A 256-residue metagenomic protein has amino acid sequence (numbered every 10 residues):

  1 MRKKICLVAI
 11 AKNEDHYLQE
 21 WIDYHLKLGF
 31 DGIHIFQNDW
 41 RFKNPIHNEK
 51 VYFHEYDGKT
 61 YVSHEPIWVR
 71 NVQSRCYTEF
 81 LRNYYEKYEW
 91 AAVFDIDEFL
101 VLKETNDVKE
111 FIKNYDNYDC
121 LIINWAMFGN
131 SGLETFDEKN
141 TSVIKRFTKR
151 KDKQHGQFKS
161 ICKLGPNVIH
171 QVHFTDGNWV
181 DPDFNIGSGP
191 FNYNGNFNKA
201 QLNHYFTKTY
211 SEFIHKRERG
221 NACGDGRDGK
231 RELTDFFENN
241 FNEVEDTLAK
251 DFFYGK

Functional and structural regions predicted by a protein language model:
M1-L26: N-proximal low-complexity "stem/linker" segments adjacent to membrane-targeting elements
C6-V8, I33-H34, Y52: A structural signal for isolated positions on well-ordered beta-strands in alpha/beta enzyme cores
E14-Y17, F42-K43, F99-L100, F128-S131 (+1 more regions): Flexible loop/turn segments at secondary-structure boundaries
N38, D95-F99, E104: Short acidic donor-binding/metal-coordinating loop in glycosyltransferase active sites
F42-V93, L102: Active-site-proximal specificity loops/subdomain of glycosyltransferases
R70-R75, L102-K256: Catalytic-site signature of metal-activated, phosphate-bearing donor transferases, centered on the GT-A/GT-A-like
